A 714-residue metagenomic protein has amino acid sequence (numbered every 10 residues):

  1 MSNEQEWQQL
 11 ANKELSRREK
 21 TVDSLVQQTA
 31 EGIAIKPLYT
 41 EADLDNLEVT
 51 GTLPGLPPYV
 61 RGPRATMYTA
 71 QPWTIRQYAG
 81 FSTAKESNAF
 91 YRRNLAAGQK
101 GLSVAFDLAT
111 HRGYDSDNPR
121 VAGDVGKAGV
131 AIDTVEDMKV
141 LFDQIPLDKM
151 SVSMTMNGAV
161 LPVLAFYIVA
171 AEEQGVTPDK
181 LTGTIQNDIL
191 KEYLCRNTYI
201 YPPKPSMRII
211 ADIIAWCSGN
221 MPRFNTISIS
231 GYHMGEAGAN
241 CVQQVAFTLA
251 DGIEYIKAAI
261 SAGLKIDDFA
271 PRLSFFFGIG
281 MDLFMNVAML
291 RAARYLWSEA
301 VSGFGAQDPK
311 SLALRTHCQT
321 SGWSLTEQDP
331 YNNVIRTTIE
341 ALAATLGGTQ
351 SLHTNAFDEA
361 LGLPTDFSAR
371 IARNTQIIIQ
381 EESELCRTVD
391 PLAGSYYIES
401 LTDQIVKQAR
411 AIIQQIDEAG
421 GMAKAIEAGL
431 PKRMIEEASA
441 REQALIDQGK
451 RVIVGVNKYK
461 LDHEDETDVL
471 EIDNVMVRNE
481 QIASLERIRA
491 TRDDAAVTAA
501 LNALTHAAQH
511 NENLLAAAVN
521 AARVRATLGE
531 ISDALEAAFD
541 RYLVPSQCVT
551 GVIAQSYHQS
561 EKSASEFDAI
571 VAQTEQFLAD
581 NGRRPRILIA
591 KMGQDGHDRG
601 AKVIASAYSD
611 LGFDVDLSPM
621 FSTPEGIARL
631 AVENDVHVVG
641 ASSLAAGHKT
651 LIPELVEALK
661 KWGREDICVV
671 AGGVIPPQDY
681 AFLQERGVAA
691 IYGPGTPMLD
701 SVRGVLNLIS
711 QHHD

Functional and structural regions predicted by a protein language model:
M1-E136, L141-D148, A171-V176, A411-E418 (+9 more regions): Acidic/polar, glycine-rich intrinsically disordered N-terminal extensions of enzymes
S2-K36, E41, N46-L47, L164 (+2 more regions): Gly/Pro-rich turn-and-neighbor structural signature
R17-R18, A96-L102, Q144-M150, A170-T182 (+13 more regions): Secondary-structure transition/capping motifs at alpha-helix termini and the adjoining loop/turn into the next element
P37, W73-A79, L102-V104, A128 (+7 more regions): Hydrophobic faces of well-ordered beta-strands that scaffold small-molecule active sites in alpha/beta enzyme cores
Q99, V121-S261, N286-A300, Q328-T338 (+4 more regions): Active-site cavity-forming subdomains of large catalytic enzyme subunits
A122-K127, E192-Y201, M234-G238, F277-D282 (+8 more regions): Short beta-alpha connecting loops at secondary-structure transitions that line or flank enzyme active sites
V163, G238-A246, G280-A292, T320-V334 (+5 more regions): Short glycine/threonine-rich loop-to-helix capping motif typified by GTGT followed within a few residues by an Asp-Pro
D188-K191, S206-L264, I335-I413, A419 (+1 more regions): Mobile "lid/hinge" segments at catalytic clefts and subdomain interfaces of large enzymes
